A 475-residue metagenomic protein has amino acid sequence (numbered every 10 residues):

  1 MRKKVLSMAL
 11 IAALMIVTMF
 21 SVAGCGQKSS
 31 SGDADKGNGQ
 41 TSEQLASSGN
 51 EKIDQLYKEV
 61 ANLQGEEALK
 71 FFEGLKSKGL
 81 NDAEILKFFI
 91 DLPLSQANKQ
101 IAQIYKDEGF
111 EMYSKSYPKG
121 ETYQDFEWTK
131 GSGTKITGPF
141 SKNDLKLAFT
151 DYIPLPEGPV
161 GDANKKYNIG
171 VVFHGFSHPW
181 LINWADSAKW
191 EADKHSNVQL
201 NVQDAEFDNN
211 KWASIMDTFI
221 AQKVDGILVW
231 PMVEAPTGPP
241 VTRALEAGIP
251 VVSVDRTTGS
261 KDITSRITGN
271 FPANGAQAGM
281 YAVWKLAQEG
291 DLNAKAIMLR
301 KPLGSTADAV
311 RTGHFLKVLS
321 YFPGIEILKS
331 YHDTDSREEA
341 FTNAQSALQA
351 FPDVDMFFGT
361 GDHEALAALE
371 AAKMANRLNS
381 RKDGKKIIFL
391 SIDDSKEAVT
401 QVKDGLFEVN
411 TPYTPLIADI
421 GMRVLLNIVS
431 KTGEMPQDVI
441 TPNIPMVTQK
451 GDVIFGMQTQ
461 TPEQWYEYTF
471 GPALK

Functional and structural regions predicted by a protein language model:
F20-K36: Bacterial lipoprotein signal-peptidase II cleavage site
E43-Y167, L299-L303, L319, Y413 (+1 more regions): Hinge/cleft segment of the Venus flytrap/periplasmic-binding protein
L45-G49, I53-N62, L69-F72, S141-G158 (+10 more regions): Extracytoplasmic "Venus flytrap"
E127, E234-A273, S395-K403, V447: Flexible loop/hinge segments that line or gate small-molecule binding clefts
P156, A163, W212, I267-A294 (+4 more regions): Hydrophobic alpha-helical segments within soluble ligand-binding/sensing domains
I169, F173, S177, A188-W190 (+3 more regions): An alpha-beta-alpha
D204, G259-W284, M298-L299, S330 (+1 more regions): Short beta-strand elements at the ligand-binding edges of bilobed clamshell
V229-E246, F315, K329, D333-T400: Hydrophobic alpha-helical
